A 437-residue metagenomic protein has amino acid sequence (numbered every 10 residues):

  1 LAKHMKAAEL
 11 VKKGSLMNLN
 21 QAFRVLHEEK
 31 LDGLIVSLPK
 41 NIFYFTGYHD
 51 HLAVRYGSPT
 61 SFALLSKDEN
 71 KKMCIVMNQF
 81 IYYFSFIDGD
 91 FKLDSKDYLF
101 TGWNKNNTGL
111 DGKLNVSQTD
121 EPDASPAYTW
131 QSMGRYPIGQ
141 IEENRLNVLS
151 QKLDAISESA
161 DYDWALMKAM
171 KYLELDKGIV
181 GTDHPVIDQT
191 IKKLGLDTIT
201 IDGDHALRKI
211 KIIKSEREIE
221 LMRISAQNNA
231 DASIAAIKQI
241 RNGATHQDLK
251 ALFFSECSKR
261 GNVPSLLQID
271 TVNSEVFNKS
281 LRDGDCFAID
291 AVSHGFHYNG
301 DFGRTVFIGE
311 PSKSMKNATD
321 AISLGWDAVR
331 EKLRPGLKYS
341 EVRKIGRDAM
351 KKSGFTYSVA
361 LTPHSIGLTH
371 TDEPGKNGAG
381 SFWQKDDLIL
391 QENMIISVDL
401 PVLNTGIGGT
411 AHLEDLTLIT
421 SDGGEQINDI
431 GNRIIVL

Functional and structural regions predicted by a protein language model:
L1-L437: Active-site neighborhoods and metal-handling regions in enzymes and metal-associated proteins
